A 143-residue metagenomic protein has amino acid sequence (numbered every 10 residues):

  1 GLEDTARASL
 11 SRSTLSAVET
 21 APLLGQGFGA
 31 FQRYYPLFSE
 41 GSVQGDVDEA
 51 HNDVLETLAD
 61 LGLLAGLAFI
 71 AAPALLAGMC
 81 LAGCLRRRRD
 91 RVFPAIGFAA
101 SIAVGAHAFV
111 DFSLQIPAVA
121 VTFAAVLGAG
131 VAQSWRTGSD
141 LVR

Functional and structural regions predicted by a protein language model:
G1-D4, A21, Q44, D48 (+3 more regions): Hydrophobic alpha-helical scaffolding
A6-S13, Q26, A30, E49 (+6 more regions): Generic recognition of stable, solvent-exposed alpha-helical segments in well-folded globular domains
A8-V47, V54-T57, L61-L67: TM-adjacent membrane-interface loops and short helices in multi-pass inner/ER membrane proteins
L37, M79-A82, A108: Transmembrane helix-loop junction
E56-L61, F93-A125: Membrane helix-loop boundary segments at the extracytoplasmic
L63, P73-C80, I102, V126-S134: Transmembrane alpha-helical segments
L63-A95: Hydrophobic transmembrane alpha-helices and their immediate junctions
R86-V92, V126-R143: A juxtamembrane structural motif centered on a specific transmembrane helix
